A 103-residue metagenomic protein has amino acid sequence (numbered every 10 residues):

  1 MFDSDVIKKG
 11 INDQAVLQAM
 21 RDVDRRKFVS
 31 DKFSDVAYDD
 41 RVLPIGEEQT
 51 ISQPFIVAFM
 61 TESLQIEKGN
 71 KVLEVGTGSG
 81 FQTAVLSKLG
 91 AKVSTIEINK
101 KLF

Functional and structural regions predicted by a protein language model:
M1-K32: N-terminal auxiliary segments of SAM/dcSAM-dependent transferases
D3, D40, I51-K68: Conserved alpha-helix/loop element of class I SAM-dependent methyltransferases that forms part of the SAM/SAH-binding
K9, D13, Q53, I96-N99: Solvent-exposed, acidic/flexible segments
A15, F55, A84: Active-site phosphate/pyrophosphate-handling residues
V16-L17, V57, F103: Short functional linear motifs
D31-I45: Short, surface-exposed glycine/acidic/tryptophan-bearing loops
Q49-Q53, V57, S79, N99: Short, conserved glycine- and acidic-residue-centered signature motifs in active-site or ligand-binding loops
Q65-F103: Conserved nucleotide-cofactor-binding alpha/beta core module
